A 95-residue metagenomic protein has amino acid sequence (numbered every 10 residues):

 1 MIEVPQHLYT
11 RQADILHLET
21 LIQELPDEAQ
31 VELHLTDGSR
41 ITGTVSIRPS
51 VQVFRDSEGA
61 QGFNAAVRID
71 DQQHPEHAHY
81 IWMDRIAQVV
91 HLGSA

Functional and structural regions predicted by a protein language model:
M1-A95: Conserved RNA-binding domains used in RNP assembly and mRNA/RNA metabolism
